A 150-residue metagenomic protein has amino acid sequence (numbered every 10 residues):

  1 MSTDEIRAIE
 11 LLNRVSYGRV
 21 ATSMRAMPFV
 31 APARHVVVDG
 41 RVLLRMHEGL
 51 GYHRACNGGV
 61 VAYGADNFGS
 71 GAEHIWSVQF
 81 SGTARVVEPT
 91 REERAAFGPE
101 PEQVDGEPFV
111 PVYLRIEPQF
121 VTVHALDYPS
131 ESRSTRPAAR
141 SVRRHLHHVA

Functional and structural regions predicted by a protein language model:
M1-R19: Short, basic/aromatic recognition patches
N13-V15, V30, V37-D39, C56-V60 (+2 more regions): Short connector loops at helix/strand junctions that flank enzyme active sites, especially segments positioning acidic
V15-H47, Y63: Short beta-strand segments
V30, L43-R45, Y52-R54, A72-E73 (+1 more regions): Short acidic/glycine-rich loop or secondary-structure boundary segments that cap or lie
R34, Y52-H53, V104-G106: Short secondary-structure boundary/capping segments
V38-G40, G51-R54, S132-S134: A short local loop/turn or secondary-structure capping micro-motif enriched for an aromatic residue
R45-G59, G64-F68: Helix-adjacent hinge/juxtasegments
A62, N67-A150: Charged, gly/pro-rich active-site loop segments
